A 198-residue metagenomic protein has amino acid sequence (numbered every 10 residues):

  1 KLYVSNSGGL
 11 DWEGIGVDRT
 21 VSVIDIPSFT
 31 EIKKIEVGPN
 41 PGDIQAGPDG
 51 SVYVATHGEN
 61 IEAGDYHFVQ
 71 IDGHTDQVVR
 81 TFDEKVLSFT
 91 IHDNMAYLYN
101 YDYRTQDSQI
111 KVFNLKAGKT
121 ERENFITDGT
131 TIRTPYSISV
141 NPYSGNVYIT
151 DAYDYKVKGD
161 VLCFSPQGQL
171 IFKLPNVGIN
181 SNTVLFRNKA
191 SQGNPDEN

Functional and structural regions predicted by a protein language model:
K1-N198: Predominantly soluble domains enriched in secretory-pathway, periplasmic, or organellar proteins
